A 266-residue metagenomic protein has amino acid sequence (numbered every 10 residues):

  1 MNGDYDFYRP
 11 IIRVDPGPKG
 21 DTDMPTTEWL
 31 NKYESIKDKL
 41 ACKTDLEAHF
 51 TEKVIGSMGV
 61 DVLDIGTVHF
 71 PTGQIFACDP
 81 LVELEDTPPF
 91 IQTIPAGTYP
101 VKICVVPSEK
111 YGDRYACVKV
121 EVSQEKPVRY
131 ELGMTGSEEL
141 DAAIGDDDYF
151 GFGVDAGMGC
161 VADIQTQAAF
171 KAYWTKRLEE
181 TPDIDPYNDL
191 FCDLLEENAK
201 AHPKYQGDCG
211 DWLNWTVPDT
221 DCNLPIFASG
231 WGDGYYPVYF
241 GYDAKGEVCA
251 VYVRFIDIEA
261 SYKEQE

Functional and structural regions predicted by a protein language model:
N2-W231, Y235-E266: N-terminal domain-onset segments
